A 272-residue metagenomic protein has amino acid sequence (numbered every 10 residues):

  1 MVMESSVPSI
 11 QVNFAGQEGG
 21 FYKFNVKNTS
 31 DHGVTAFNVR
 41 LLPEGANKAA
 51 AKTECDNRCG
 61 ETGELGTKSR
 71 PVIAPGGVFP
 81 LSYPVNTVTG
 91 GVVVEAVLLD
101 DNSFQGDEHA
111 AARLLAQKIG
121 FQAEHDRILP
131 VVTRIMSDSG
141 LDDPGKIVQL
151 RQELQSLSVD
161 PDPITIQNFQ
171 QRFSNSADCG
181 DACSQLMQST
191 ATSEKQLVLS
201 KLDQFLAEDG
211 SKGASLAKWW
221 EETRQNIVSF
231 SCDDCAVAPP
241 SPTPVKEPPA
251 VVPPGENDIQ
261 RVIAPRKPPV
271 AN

Functional and structural regions predicted by a protein language model:
M1-F24: Extracellular ectodomain segments of secreted/surface proteins
G20-T35, P43: Asparagine-centered strand-capping/turn motif at beta-strand->loop junctions
G20-Y22, F37, V88-E95: Envelope-exposed proteins and targeting segments
G33-R40, A50-T53: Short, hydrophobic/aromatic beta-strand segments
E44-G90, D100: Intrinsically disordered, low-complexity Pro/Gly/Ser/Thr-rich segments with frequent PxxP/GP/PP motifs and embedded
V93-G106: Ser/Thr/Pro-rich, low-complexity mucin-like regions that serve as glycosylated stalks/linkers or repetitive adhesive
G106-P163: Charged, amphipathic alpha-helical linkers/stalks
R151-N272: A eukaryote-biased signal for long
